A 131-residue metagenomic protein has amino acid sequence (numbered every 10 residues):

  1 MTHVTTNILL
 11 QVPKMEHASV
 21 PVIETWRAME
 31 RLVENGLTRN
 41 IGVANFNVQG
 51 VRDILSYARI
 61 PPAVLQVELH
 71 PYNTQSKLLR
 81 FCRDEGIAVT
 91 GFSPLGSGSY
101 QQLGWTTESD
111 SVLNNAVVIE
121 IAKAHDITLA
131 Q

Functional and structural regions predicted by a protein language model:
V4-Q131: Beta/alpha (TIM)-barrel catalytic core signal, keyed to glycine-rich beta->alpha loops juxtaposed to Asp/Glu that bind
